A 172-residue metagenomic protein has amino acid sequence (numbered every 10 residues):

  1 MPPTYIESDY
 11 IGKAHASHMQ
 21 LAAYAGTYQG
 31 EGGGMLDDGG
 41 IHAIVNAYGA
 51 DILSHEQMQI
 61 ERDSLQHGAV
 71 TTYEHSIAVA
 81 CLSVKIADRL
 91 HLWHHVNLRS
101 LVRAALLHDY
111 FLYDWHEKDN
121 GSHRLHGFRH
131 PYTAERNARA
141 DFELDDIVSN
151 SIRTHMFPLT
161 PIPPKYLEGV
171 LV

Functional and structural regions predicted by a protein language model:
P2-V172: Metal-dependent phosphohydrolase cores
